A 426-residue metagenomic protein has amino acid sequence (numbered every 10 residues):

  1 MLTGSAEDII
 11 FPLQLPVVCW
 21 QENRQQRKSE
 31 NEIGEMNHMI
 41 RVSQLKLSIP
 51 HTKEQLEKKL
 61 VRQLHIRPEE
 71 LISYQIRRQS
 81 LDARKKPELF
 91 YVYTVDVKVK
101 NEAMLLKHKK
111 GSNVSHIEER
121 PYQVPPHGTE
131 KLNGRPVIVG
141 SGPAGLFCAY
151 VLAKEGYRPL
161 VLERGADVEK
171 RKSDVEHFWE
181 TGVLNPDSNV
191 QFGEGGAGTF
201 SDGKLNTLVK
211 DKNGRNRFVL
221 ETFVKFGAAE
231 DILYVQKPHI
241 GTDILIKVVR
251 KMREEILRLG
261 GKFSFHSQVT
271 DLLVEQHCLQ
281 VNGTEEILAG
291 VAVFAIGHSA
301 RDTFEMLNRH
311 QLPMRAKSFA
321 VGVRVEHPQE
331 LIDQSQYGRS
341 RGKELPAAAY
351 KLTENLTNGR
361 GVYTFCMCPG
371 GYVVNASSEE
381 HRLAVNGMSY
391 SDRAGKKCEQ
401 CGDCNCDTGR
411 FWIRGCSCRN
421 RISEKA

Functional and structural regions predicted by a protein language model:
L2, A6, L13-P16: Intrinsically disordered, low-complexity segments enriched in serine/proline and basic residues
I9-I10, Q14, Q21, Q25-K28 (+1 more regions): Short, positively charged and aromatic/hydrophobic N-terminal segments
N37-Y91, V95-A426: Residues forming the flavin
